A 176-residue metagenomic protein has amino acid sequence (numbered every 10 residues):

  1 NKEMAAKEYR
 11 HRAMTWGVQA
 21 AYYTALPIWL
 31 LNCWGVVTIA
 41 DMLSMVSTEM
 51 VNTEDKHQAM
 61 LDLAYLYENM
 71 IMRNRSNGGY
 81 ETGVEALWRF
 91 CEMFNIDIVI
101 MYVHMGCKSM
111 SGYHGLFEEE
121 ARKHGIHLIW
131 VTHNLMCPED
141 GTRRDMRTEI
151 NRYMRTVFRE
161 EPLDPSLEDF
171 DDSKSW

Functional and structural regions predicted by a protein language model:
N1-M50, S76: A charged, amphipathic alpha-helical module
T24, L31-A40, D55-D62, I71 (+2 more regions): Hydrophobic alpha/beta core scaffold segments
M70-S76: C-terminal lobe and pocket-closing loops of periplasmic/extracytoplasmic Venus-flytrap solute-binding proteins
F170-W176: A cross-taxonomic marker for long C-terminal extensions/tails that follow the last structured domain
